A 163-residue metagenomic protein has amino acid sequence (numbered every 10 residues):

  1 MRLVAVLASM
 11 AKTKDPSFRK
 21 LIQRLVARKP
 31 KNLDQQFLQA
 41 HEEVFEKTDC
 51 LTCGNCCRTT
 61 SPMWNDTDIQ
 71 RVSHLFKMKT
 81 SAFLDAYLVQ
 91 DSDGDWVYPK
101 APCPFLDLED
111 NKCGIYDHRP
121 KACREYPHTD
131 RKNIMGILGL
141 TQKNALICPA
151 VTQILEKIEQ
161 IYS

Functional and structural regions predicted by a protein language model:
M1-S163: Short loop/turn segments that flank or connect secondary-structure elements
